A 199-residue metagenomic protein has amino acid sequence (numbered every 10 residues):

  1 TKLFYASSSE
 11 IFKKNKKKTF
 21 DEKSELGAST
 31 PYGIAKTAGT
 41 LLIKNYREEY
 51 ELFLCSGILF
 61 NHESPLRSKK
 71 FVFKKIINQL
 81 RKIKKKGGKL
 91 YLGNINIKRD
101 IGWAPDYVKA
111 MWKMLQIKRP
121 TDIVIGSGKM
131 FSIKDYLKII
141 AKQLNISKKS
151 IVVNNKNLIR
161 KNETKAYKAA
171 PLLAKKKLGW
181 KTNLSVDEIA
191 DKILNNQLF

Functional and structural regions predicted by a protein language model:
T1-K2, E10-I58, S64: Catalytic helix-loop patch of NAD(P)-dependent Rossmann-fold dehydrogenases
F4-S7, S29, I58-F60, G93-N96 (+1 more regions): Active-site beta-alpha turn of Rossmann-fold NAD(P)-dependent dehydrogenases/reductases
Y5, D21-E22, K109, D191: Phosphate-coordinating loops and pocket residues in cytosolic domains that bind phosphorylated ligands
A6-S7, F20, A169-A170: A conserved hydrophobic position in a structured secondary element of the catalytic/binding core that shapes
S7, K23, L178: Acidic, glycine-centered active-site loop in nucleotide-sugar glycosyltransferases
E22-K23, F73-K75: Short, hinge-like loop/turn segments at secondary-structure boundaries
K69-K70: Active-site loop immediately N-terminal to the catalytic Tyr-X3-Lys motif of short-chain dehydrogenase/reductase
F73-K74, L80-F199: C-terminal substrate-binding subdomain of Rossmann-fold SDR/epimerase-dehydratase oxidoreductases
